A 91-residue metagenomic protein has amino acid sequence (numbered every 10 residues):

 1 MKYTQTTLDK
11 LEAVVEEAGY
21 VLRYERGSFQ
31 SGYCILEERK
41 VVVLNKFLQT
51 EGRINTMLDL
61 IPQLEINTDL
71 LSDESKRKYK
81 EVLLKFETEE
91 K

Functional and structural regions predicted by a protein language model:
M1-Q30, K91: Auxiliary, metal-adjacent structural segments of Zn-dependent hydrolase domains
K2-Y3, N45, N67: Short, solvent-exposed coil/turn linker segments
V14-V15, V21, V41-V43, V82: Extended aliphatic helical segments
R26-E51: Active-site scaffold of zinc-dependent metalloenzymes
S31, E51, L64-K91: Post-HEXXH active-site segment of zinc metalloproteases
V41-L44, I61-E65: Short, low-complexity, polar/charged sequence segments that are solvent-exposed and flexible
R53-P62: Short alpha-helix carrying the canonical HExxH Zn2+-binding catalytic motif
